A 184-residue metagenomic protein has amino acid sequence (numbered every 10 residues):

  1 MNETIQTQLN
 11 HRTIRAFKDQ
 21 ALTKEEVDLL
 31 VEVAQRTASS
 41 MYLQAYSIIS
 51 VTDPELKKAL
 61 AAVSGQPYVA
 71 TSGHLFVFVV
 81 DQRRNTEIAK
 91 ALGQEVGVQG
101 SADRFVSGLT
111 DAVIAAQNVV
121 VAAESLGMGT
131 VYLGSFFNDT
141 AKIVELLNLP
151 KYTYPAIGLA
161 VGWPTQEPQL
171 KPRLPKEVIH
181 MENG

Functional and structural regions predicted by a protein language model:
M1-G184: Acidic, surface-exposed loops and disordered segments
